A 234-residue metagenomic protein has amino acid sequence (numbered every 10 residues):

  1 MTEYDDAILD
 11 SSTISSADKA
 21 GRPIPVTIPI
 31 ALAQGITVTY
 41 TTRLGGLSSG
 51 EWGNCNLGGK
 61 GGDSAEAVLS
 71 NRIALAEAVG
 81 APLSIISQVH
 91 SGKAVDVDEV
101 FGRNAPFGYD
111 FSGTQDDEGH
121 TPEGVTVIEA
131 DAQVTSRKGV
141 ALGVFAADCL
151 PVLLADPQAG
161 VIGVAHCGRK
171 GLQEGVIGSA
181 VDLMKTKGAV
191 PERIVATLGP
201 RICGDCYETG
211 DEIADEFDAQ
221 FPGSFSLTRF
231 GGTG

Functional and structural regions predicted by a protein language model:
M1-G234: Active-site microenvironment for binding and transforming phosphate-containing groups
